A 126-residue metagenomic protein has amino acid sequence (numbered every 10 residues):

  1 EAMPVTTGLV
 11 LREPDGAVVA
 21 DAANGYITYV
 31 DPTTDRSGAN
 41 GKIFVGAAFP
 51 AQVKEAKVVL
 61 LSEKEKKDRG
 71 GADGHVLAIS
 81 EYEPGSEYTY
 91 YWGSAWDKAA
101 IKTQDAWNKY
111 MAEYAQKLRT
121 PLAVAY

Functional and structural regions predicted by a protein language model:
A2-A23: Acidic (Asp/Glu-rich), glycine- and aromatic
A2-M3, S37-G38, A51-K54, E81-E87: A short, structured loop/turn motif at beta-sheet edges
T7-L9, Y29, V45, Y90-W92: Generic structural hydrophobic/aromatic packing signal, biased to beta-strands
L9-E13, T33, S94-W96: Short, flexible loop/turn elements at secondary-structure junctions
G16-T33, K57-E65: Solvent-exposed beta-strand/loop surfaces of large extracellular or lumenal domains
G25-A56: A recognition module on extended beta-rich or small alphabeta surfaces enriched in W/G with H and D/E
E55-Y126: Beta-strand-rich recognition/accessory modules
